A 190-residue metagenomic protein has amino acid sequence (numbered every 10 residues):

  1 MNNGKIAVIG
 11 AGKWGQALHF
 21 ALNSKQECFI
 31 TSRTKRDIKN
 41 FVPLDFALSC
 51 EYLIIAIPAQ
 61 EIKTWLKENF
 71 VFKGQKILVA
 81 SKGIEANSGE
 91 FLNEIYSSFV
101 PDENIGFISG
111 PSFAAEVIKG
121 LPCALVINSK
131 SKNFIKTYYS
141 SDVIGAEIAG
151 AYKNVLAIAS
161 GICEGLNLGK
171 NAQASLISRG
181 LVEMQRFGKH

Functional and structural regions predicted by a protein language model:
M1-L48, Y52: NAD(P)+-binding Rossmann beta1-loop-alpha1 motif at the extreme N-terminus of oxidoreductases
G4, Q26, Q75, D102-E103 (+1 more regions): A structural micro-motif
G10, W14, L18, S24 (+6 more regions): General structural feature for long, well-ordered alpha-helical segments within catalytic domains of soluble enzymes
G15-L18, V42-P122: Rossmann-like NAD(P)(H) cofactor-binding subdomain of soluble oxidoreductases
L22, Q26, I54, V100 (+2 more regions): Structural signal for hydrophobic packing residues in well-ordered secondary-structure cores of soluble enzyme domains
I84-G169: Rossmann-fold dinucleotide-binding core
A159, K170-H190: Oxyanion-binding "anion nests"
